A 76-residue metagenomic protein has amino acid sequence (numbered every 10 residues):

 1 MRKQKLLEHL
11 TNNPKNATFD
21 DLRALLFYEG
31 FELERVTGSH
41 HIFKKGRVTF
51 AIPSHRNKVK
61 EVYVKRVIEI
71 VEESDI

Functional and structural regions predicted by a protein language model:
M1-R35, K44, V48-I76: Basic nucleic-acid-binding interfaces
H41: Positions that flank functional sites
